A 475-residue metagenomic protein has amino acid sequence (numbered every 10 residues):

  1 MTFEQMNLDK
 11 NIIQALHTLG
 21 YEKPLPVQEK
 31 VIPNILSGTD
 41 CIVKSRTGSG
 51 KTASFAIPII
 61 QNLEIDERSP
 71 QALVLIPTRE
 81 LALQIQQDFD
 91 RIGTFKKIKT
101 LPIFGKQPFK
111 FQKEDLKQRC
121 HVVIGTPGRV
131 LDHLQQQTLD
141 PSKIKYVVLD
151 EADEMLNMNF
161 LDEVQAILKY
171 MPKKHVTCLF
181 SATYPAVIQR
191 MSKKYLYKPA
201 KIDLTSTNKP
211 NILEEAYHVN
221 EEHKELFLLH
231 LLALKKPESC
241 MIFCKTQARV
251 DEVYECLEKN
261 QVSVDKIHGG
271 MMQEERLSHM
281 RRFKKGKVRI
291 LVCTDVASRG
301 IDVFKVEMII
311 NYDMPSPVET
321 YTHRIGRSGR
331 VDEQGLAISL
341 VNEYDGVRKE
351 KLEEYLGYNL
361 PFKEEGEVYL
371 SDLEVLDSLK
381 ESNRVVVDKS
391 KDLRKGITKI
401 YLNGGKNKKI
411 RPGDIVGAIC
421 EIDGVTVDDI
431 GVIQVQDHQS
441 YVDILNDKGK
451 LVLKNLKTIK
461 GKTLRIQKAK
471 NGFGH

Functional and structural regions predicted by a protein language model:
T2-H475: Conserved helicase RecA-like core
